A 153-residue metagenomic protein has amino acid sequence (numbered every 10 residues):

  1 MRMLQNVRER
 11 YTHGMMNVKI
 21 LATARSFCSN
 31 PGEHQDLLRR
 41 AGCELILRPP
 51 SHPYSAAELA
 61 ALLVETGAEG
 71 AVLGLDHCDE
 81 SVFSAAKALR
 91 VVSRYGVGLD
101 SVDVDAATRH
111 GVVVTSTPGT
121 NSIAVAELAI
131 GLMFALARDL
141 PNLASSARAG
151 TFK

Functional and structural regions predicted by a protein language model:
M1-M3: Methionine residue identity
R8-T115: An N-terminal-biased, well-structured beta-alpha scaffold segment characteristic of Rossmann-like dinucleotide-binding
H110, P118-K153: Phosphate-binding beta-alpha-beta segment of Rossmann-like dinucleotide-binding domains, i.e., the NAD(P)
